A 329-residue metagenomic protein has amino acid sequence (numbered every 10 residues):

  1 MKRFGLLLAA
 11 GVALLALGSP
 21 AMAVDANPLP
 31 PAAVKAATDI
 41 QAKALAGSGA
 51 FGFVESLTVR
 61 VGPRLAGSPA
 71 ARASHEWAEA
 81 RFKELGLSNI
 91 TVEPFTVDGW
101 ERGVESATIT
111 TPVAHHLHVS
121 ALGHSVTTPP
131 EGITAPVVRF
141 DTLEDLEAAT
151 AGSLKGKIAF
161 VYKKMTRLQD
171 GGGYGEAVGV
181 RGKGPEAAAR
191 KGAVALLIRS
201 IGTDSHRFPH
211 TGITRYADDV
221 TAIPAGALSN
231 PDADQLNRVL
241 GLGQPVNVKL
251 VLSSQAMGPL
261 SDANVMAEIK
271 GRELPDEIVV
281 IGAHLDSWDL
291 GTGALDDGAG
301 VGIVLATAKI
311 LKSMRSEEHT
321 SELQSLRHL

Functional and structural regions predicted by a protein language model:
M1-A9: Bacterial N-terminal signal peptides that target proteins for export
L8-L17: Bacterial N-terminal signal peptides
S19-A23: Sec/Tat signal peptide C-region and signal peptidase I cleavage site
A26-L29, A33-K35, D39, E55 (+2 more regions): Noncatalytic luminal/extracellular "stalk/propeptide" segments of secretory-pathway proteins
V34-A36, T111-A151, T214-A294, A306-K309 (+1 more regions): Soluble metallo-hydrolase cores and metallopeptidase-like ectodomains found primarily in the secretory/periplasmic
V34-A37, A50-V54, T58, G62 (+7 more regions): Extracytoplasmic/secreted envelope proteins and their assembly/folding machinery, especially bacterial periplasmic
E144-T203: A conserved hydrophobic secondary-structure block that centers on an alpha-helix together with its immediately flanking
E318-L329: Single conserved hydrophobic/aromatic residue that forms the stacking wall/gate of nucleotide- or nucleobase-binding
